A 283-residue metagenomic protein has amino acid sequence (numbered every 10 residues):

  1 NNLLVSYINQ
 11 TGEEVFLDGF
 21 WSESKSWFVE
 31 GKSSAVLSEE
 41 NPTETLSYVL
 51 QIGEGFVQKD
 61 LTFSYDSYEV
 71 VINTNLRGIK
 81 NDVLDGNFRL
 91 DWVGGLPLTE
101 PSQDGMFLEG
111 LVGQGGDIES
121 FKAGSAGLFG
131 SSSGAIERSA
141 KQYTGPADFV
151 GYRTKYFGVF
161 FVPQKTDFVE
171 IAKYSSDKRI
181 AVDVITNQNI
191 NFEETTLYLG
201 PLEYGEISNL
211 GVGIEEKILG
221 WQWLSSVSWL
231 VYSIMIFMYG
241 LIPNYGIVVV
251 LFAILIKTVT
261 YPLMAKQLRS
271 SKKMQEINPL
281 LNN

Functional and structural regions predicted by a protein language model:
N1-K217: Soluble non-transmembrane domains of integral membrane proteins
I72-N73, I234-F237, L280-L281: Short, hydrophobic/aromatic alpha-helical segments in well-folded domains
Q188, M238, K257, L281: Conserved hydrophobic/aromatic pocket- or pore-lining residues that grip, position, or stack substrates in active sites
E194, Y198-V248: Interfacial loop/helix-cap signal at membrane boundaries in integral membrane proteins
V259-N283: Membrane-interface amphipathic helices and adjacent TM-edge segments
